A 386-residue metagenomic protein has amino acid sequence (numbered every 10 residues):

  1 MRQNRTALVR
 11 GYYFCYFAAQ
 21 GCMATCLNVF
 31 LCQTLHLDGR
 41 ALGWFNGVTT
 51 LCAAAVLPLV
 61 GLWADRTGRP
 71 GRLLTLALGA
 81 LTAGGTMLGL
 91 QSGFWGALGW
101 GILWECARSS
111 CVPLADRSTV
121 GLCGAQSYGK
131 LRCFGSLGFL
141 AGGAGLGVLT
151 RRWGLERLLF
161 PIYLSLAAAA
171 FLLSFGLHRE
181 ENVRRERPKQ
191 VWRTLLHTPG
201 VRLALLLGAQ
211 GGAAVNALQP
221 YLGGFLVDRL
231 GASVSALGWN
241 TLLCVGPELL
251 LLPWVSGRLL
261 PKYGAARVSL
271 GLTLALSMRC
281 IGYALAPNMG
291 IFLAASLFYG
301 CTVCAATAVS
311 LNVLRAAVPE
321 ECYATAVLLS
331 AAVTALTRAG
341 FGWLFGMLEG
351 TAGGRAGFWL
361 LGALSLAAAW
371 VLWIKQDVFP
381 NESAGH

Functional and structural regions predicted by a protein language model:
M1-Q3, L177-L207: Juxtamembrane intracellular "pre-TM" segments in multi-pass secondary transporters
R2-T50, V201-G208, G212-S233, L237-N240: Helix-loop boundary and gating motifs at the non-cytosolic
F14, F94-C111, A209, I291-A305: Hydrophobic core of transmembrane alpha-helices in multi-pass small-molecule transporters, especially MFS/SLC-type
L31-C32, W63-D65, C133, V148-W153 (+3 more regions): Interfacial helix-cap and linker-helix signal at transmembrane-aqueous boundaries of multi-pass secondary transporters
R72-T86, R267-G282: Structural signature of the two symmetry-related core transmembrane helices
G101-F134: Cytoplasmic helix-loop-helix junction between adjacent transmembrane helices in 12-TM secondary transporters
L158-F175, A356-I374: Symmetry-related core transmembrane helices of the 12-TM Major Facilitator Superfamily/SLC fold
C322-T351: A late C-terminal transmembrane helix in Major Facilitator Superfamily
